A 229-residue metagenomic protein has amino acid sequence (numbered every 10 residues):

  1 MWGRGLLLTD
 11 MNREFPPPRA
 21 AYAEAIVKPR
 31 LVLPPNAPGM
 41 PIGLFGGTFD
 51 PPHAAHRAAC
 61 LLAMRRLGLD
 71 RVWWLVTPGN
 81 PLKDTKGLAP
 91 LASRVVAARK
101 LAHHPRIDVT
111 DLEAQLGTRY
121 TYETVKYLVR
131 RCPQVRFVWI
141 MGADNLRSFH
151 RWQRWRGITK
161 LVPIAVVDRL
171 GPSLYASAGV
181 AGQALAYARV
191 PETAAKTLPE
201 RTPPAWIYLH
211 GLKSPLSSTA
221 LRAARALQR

Functional and structural regions predicted by a protein language model:
W2-R229: Nucleotidyltransferase catalytic core that binds NTPs
